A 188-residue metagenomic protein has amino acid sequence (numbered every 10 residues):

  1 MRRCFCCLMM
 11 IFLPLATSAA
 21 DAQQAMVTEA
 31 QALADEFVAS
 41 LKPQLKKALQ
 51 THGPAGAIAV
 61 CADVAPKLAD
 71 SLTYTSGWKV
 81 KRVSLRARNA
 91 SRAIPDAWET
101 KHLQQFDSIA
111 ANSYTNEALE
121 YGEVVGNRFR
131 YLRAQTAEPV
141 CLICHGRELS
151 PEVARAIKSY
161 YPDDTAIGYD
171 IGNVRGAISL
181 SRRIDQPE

Functional and structural regions predicted by a protein language model:
M1-C4: Positively charged n-region of N-terminal signal peptides that target proteins for export
C6-L15: Bacterial N-terminal signal peptides
L15-D21: Sec/Tat signal peptide C-region and signal peptidase I cleavage site
D21-A137, E152-E188: Extracytoplasmic c-type cytochrome modules immediately beyond a signal peptide or single-pass transmembrane anchor
E138-E148: The canonical Cys-X-X-Cys-His
